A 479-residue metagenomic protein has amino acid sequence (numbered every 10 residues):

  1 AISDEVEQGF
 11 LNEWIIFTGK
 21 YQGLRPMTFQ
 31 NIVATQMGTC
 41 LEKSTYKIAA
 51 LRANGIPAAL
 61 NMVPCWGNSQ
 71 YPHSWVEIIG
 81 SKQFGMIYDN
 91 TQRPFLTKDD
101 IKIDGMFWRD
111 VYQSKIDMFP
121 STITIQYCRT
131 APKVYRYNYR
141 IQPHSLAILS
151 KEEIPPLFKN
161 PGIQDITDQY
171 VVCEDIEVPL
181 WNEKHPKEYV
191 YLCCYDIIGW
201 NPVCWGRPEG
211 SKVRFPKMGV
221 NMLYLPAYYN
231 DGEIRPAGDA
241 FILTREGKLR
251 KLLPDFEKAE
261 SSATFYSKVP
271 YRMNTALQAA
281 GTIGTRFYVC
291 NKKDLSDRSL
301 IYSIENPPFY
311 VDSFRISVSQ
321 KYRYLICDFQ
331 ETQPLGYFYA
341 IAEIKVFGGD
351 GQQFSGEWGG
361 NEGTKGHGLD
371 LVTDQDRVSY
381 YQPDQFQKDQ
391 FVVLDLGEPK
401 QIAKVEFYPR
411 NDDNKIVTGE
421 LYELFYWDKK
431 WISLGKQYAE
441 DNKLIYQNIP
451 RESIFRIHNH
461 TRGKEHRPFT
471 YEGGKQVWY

Functional and structural regions predicted by a protein language model:
A1, F10-E13, M86-Q320, L396 (+1 more regions): Alpha-helical and coiled-coil interaction segments, frequently adjacent to or embedded within charge-biased
A1-E5, G9, K20-Q30, T35 (+1 more regions): Hydrophobic/aromatic-rich core segments of domains that either
I15-K20, Y88-N90, Y337-A340, V417-T418: Short, solvent-exposed loop/turn and secondary-structure capping segments
I15-R25, C290, G368: Short N-terminal helix-initiation segments at or just after the protein's N-terminus
I16, A34-T35, K248: Acidic, metal-dependent phosphodiester-chemistry machinery of nucleic-acid enzymes
Y71-H73, C173, G210, D389 (+2 more regions): Active-site lining segments that contact anionic ligands and/or coordinate catalytic metals
I78-G80, D196, G348, Y426: Short acidic, glycine-rich loop/turn motifs
E260-S299, E305-Y479: Aromatic, loop-rich ligand-recognition surfaces of beta-strand-rich domains
